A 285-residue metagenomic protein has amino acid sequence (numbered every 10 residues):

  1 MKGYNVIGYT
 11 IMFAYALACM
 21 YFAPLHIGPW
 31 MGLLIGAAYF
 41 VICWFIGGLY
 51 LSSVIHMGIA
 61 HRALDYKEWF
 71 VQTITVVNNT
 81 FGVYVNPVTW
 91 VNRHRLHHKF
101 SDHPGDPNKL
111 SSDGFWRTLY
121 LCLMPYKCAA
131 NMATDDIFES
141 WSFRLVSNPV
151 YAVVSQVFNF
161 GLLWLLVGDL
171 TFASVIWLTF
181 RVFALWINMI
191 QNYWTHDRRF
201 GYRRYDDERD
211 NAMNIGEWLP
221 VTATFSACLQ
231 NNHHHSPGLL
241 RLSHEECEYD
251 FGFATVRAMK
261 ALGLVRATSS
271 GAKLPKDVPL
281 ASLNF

Functional and structural regions predicted by a protein language model:
M1-I190, W194-T195, L239-F285: Non-catalytic, topology-defining segments of multipass membrane proteins
N192-E246: Glycine/small-residue-rich hydrophobic helix-like segments
